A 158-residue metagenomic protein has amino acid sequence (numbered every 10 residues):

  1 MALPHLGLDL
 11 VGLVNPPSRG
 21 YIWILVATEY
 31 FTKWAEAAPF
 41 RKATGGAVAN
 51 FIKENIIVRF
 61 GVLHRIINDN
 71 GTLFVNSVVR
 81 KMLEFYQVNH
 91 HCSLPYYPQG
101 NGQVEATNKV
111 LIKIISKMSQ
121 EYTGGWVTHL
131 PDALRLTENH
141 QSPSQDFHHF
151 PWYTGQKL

Functional and structural regions predicted by a protein language model:
M1-L158: Integrase module of LTR retroelements
